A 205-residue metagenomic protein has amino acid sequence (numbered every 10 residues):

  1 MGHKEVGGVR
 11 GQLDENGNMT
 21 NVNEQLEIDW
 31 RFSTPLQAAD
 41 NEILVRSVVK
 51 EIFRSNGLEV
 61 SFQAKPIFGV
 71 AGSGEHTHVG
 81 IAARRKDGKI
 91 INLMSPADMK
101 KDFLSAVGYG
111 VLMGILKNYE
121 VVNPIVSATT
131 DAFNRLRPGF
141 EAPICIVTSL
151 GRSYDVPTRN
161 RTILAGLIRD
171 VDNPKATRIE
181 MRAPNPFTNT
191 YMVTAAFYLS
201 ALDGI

Functional and structural regions predicted by a protein language model:
M1-I205: Glycine-rich, acidic/polar active-site loops that bind/position phosphate-bearing ligands
